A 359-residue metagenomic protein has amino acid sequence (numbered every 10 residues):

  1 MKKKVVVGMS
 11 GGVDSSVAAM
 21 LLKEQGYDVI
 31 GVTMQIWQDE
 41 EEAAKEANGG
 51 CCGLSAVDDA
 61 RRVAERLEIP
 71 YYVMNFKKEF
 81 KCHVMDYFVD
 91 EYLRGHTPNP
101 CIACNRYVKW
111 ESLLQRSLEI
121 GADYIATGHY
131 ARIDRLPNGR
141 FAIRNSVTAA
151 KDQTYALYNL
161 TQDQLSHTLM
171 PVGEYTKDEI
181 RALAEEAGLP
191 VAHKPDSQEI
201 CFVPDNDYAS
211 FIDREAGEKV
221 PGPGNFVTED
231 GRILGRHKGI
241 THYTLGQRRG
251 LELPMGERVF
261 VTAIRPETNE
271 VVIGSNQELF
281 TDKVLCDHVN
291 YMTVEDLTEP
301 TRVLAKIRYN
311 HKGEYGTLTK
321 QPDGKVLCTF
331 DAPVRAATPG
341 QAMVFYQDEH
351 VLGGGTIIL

Functional and structural regions predicted by a protein language model:
M1-Y158, L169, D178-E179: ATP-dependent adenylation/nucleotidyltransferase module used to activate substrates
A126-L359: AMP-forming adenylation/ATP pyrophosphatase catalytic core
